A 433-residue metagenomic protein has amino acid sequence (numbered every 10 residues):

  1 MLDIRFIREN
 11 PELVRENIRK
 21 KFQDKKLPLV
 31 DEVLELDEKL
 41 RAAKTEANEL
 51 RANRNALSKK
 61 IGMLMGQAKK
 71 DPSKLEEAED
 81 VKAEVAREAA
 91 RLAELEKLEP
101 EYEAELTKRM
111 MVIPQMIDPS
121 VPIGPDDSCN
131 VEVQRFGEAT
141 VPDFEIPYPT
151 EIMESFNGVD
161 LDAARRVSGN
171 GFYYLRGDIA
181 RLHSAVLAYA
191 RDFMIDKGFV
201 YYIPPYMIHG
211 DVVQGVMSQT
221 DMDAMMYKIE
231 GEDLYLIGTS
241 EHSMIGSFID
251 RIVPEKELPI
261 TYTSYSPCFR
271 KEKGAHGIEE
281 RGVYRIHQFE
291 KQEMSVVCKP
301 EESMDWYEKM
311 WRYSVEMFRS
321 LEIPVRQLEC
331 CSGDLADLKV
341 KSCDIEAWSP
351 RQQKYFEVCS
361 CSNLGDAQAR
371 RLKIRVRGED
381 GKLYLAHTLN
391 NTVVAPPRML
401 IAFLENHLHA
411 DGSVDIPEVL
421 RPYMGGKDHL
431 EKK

Functional and structural regions predicted by a protein language model:
M1-A139, E154, G158: N-terminal alpha-helical targeting/anchoring segments
L27, R135-K433: TRNA-recognition modules of translation machinery and tRNA-sensing kinases, especially anticodon-binding
